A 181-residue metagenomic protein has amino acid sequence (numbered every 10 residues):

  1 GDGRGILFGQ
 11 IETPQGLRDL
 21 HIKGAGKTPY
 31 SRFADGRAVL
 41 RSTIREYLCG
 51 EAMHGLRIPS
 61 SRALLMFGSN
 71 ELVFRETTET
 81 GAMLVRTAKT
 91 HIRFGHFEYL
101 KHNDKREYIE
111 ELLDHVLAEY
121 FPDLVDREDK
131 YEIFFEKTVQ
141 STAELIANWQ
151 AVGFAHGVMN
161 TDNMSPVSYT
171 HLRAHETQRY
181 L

Functional and structural regions predicted by a protein language model:
G1-D123: Conserved ATP-binding subdomain of kinase catalytic cores across diverse folds
T138-W149: Phosphate/ATP-binding catalytic cores across multiple sugar-kinase/actin-like superfamilies, primarily ASKHA
G153: Glycine-centered, phosphate/nucleic-acid-interacting loop/turn motifs that mediate DNA/RNA or nucleotide
H156: Catalytic-loop of the protein kinase fold
T161: Catalytic-loop Lys-Pro-X-Asn motif of eukaryotic-like protein kinases
T170-Q178: Conserved small/polar residues in nucleotide/adenosyl-binding loops
